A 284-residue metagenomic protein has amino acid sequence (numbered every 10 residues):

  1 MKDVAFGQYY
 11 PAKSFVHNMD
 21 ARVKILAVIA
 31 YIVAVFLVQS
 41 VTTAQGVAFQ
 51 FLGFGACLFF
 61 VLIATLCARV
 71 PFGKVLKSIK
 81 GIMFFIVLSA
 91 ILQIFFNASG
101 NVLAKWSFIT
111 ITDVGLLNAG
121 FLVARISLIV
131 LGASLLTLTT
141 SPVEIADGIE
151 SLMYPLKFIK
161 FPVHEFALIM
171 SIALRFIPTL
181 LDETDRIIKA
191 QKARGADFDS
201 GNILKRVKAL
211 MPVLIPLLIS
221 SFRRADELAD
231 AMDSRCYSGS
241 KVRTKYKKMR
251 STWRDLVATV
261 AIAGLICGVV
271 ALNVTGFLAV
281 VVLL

Functional and structural regions predicted by a protein language model:
M1-F49, G53, L58-V61, Y154 (+4 more regions): Transmembrane alpha-helix interface motif
S14, T65, W106, L135 (+1 more regions): Short, flexible active-site loop motifs that bind/organize anionic cofactors or intermediates
A21, A68-P71, S141, I145 (+1 more regions): Amphipathic alpha-helical protein-protein interaction surfaces
L37-V38, T65-V70: Structural signal for the C-terminal ends of transmembrane alpha-helices and the immediately following loop
G55-L66, I79-V87: Small-residue-enriched core segments of transmembrane alpha-helices in multipass membrane transport and channel
P71-I79: Interfacial helix-loop-helix linkers and transmembrane-helix boundary segments in multi-pass membrane proteins
S78-A196: Juxtamembrane/interface alpha-helical elements of multi-pass membrane proteins
